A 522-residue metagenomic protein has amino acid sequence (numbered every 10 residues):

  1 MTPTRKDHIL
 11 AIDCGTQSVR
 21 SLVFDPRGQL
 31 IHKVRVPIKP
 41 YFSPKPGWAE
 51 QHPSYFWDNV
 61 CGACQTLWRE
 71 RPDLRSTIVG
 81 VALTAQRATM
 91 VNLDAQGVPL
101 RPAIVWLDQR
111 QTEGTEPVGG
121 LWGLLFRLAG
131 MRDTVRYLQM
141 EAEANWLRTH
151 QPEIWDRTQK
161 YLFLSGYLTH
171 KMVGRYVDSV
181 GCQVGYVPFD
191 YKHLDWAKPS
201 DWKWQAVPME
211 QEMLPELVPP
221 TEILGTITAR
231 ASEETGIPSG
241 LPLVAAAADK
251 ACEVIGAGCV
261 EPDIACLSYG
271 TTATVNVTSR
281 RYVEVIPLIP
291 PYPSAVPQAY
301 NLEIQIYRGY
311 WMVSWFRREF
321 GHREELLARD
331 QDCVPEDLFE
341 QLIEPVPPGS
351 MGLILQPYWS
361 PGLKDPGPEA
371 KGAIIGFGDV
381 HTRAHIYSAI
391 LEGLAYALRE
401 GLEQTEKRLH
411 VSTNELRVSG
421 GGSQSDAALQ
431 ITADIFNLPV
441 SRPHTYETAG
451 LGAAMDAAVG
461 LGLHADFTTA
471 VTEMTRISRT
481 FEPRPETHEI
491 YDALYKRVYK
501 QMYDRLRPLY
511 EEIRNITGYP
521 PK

Functional and structural regions predicted by a protein language model:
M1-R5, T228-I237, A247-I264: Conserved phosphate-binding catalytic cores of ATP/NTP-utilizing and phosphoryl-transfer enzymes
M1-V36, F42, V79-P117, E153 (+4 more regions): Glycine/Thr-rich phosphate-binding loops that ligate phosphate moieties of nucleotide and other phosphorylated ligands
I9-D13, S21, T77-L83, Y161 (+4 more regions): Short glycine-aspartate micro-motif
C14-T16, R27, R127-A248, V313 (+3 more regions): Gly/Ser/Thr-rich active-site cleft segment
G28, Q51, V79-A85, I104-L107 (+10 more regions): Active-site nucleophile and cofactor-binding loops and adjacent substrate-binding regions of central metabolic enzymes
V34-S76: N-terminal phosphate-binding loop and adjacent alpha-helix
Y55-F56, G120-R136, G236-I237, I264-C266 (+1 more regions): A polyampholytic, Gly/Pro-enriched intrinsically disordered region
V60-V79, Q151-W155, S200-E210, E233-T235 (+1 more regions): Phosphate/pyrophosphate-binding loops at sites that engage ATP/ADP/AMP, CoA/4′-phosphopantetheine, polyphosphate
